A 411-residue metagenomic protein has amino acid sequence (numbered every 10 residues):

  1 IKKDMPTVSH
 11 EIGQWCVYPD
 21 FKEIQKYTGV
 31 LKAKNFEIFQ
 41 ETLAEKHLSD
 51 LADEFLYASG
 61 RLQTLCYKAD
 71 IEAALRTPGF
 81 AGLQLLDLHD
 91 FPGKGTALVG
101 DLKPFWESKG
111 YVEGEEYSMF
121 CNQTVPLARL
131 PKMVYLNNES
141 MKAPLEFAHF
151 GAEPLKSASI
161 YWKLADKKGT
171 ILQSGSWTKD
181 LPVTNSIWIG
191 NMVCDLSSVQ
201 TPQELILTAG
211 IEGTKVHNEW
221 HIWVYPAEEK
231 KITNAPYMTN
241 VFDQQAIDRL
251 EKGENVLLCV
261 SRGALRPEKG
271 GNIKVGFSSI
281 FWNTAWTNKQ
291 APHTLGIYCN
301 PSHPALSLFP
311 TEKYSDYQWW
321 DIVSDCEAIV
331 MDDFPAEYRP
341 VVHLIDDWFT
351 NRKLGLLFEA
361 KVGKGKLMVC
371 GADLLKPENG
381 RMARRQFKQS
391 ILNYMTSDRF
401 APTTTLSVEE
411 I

Functional and structural regions predicted by a protein language model:
I1-K3, R262-P267, N283-M382, R399-I411: Catalytic beta-strand/loop cores that center a nucleophilic Ser/Cys/Thr and support acyl-enzyme chemistry
I1-L164, P340: Substrate-binding clefts and catalytic carboxylate motifs of secreted carbohydrate-active enzymes
W15-V17, D90-T96, I171, Q245 (+2 more regions): Flexible loop/turn segments at secondary-structure boundaries
P131-M133, S176-P182, D195-S197: Beta-strand-rich interaction surfaces with strong enrichment in secreted/lumenal proteins
N138-D180, I189-V193, P202-E212: Beta-strand-rich binding/interaction modules
K179-P182, K215-K231: Short beta-strand elements
N234-N283, K364, C370, I391: Short alpha-beta junction capping motif
A383-T396: Short amphipathic C-terminal alpha-helix that caps PH/PH-like domains
